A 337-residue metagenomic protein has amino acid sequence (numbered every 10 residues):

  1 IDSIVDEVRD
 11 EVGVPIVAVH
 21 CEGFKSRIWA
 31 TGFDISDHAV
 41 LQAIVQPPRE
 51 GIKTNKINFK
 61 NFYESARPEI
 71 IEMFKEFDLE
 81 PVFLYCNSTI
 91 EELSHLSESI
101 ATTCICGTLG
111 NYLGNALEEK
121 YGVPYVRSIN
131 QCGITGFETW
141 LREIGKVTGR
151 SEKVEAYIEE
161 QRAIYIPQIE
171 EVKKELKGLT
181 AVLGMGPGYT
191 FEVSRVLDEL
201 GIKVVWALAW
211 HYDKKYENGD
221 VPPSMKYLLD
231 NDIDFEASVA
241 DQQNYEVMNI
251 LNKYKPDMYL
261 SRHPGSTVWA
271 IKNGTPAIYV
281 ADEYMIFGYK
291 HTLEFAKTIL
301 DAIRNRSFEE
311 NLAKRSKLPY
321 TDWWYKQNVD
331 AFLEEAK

Functional and structural regions predicted by a protein language model:
I1-K337: An N-terminal assembly and electron-transfer interface module characteristic of large anaerobic redox and radical
